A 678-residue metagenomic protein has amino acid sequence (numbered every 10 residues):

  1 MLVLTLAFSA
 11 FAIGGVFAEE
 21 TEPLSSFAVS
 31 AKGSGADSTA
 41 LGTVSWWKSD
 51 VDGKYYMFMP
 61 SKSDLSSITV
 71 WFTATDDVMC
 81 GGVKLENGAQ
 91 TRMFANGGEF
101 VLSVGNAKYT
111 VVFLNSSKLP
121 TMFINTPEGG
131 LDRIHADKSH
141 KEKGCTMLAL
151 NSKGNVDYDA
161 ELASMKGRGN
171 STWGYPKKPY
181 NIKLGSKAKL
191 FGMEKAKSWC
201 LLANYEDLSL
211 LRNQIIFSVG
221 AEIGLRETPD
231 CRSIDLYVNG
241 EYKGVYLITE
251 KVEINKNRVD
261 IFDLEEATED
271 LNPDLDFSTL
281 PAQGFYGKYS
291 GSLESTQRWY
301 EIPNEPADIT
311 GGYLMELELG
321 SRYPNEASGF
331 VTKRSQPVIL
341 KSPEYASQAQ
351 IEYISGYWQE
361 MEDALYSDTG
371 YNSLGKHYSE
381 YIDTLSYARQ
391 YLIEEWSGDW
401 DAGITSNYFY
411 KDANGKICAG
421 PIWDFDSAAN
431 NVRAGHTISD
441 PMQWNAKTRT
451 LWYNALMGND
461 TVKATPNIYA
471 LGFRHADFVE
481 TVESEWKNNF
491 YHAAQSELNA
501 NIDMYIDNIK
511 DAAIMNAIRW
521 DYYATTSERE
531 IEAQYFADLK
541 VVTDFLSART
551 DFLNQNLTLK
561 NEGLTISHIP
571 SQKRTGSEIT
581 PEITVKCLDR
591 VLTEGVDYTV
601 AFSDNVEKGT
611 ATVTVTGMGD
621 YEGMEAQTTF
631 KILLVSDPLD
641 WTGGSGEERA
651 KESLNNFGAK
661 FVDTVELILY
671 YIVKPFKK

Functional and structural regions predicted by a protein language model:
M1-E19, F657-K678: Gram-positive cell-envelope targeting signals
F11-L119, L559-G646, A650-E652, N656: Beta-rich interaction/scaffold domains
N96-G98, Y109-V156: N-terminal module-boundary/linker segments of secreted carbohydrate-active enzymes
I134-D137, M193-K195, R212-Q214, Y246-I248 (+4 more regions): Short, solvent-exposed loop/turn and secondary-structure capping segments
K143-A203, S347-Y353: Conserved oxyanion/phosphate-binding beta-strand-loop segments in alpha/beta enzyme cores
Y175, Q336-I422, D426-K560, G643-A650 (+2 more regions): Middle-to-C-terminal accessory/interaction subdomains
A188-K189, A203, G224-P229, E241-L392: Internal "kinase-insert"/substrate-recognition segments embedded within catalytic cores of ATP-dependent enzymes
I223-D235, D399: Short, well-structured beta-strand/strand-turn elements
